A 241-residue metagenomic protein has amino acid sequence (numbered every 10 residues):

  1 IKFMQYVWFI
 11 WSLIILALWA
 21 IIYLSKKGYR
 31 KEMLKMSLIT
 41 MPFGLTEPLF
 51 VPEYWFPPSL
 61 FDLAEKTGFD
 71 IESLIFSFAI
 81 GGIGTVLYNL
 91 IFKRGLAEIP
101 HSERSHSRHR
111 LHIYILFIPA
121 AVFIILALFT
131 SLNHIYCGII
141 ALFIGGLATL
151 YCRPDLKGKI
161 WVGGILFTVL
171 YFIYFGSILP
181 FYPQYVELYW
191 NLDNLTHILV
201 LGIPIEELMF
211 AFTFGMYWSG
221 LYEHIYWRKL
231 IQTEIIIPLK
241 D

Functional and structural regions predicted by a protein language model:
I1-I15: Hydrophobic transmembrane alpha-helical segments in integral membrane proteins
I1-M4, I39, L63, L90-H106 (+2 more regions): Short juxtamembrane and helix-loop transition motifs at transmembrane-helix boundaries in membrane proteins
K2-M4, D62-A79, D193-M209: Short aromatic-rich membrane-water interface segments that cap or initiate transmembrane helices in multi-pass membrane
W11-W19, L74-L90, A141-A148, E206-Y222: Hydrophobic cores of alpha-helical transmembrane segments in multi-pass inner/ER membrane proteins, independent
Y23-K35, A97-S105, Y151-I160: Membrane-interface helix-boundary motifs at transmembrane edges
K35-F43, W161-G176: Hydrophobic alpha-helical membrane-insertion segments
L38-P58: A generic, lipid-embedded transmembrane alpha helix
R94-H112, K229-D241: Membrane-interfacial, low-structure loops and terminal tails that flank and connect transmembrane helices in multi-pass
